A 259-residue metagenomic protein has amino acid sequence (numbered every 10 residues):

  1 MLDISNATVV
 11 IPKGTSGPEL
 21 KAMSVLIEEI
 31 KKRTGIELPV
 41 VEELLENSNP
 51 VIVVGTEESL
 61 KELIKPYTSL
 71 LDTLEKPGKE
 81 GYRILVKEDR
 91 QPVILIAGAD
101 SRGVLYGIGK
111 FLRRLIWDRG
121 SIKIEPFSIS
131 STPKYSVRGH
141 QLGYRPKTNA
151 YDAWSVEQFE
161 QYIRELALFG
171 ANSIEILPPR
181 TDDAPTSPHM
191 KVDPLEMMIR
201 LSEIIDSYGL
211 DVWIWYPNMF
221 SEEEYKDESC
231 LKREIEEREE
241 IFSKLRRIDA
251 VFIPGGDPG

Functional and structural regions predicted by a protein language model:
L2-S5, G14, A22-V25, E29-R33 (+2 more regions): Feature activates predominantly on carbohydrate-active enzymes
G14-P18, E58-E62, P146-N149, G259: Short acidic, S/G/P-rich loop/turn micro-motifs used as interaction or catalytic elements
P18, P39, S59, Y82-L85: Intrinsically disordered, low-complexity, compositionally biased regions/tails
L20-I52: N-terminal, post-signal-peptide region of Sec/Tat-exported proteins
P39-L71: Short, well-ordered secondary-structure micro-motifs within conserved domains or adaptor modules
